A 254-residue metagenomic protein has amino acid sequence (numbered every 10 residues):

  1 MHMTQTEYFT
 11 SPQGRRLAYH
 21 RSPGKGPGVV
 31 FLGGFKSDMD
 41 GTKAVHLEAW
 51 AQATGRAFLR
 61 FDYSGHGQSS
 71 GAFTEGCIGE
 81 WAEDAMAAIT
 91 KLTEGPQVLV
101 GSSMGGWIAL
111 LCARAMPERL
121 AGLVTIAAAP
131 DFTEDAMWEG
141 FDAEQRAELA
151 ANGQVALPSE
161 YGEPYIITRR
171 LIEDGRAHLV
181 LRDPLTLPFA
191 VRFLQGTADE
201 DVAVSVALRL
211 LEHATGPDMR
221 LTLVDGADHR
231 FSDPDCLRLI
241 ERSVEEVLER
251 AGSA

Functional and structural regions predicted by a protein language model:
M1-P23: N-terminal cap/lid segment of alpha/beta-hydrolase-fold proteins
G14, V98, R119-L223, D228-A254: The alpha/beta-hydrolase serine catalytic core
G26-G34: Short beta-strand element of the alpha/beta-hydrolase
F35-E48, S205: The serine-hydrolase catalytic nucleophile loop
K36, Y63-Q68, P130, D228: Alpha/beta-hydrolase active-site loop signature
E48-S70: Conserved alpha/beta-hydrolase
E75-K91: Alpha/beta-hydrolase active-site loop
G101-A109: Gly/Ala-rich beta-loop-alpha elbow adjacent to hydrolase catalytic centers
